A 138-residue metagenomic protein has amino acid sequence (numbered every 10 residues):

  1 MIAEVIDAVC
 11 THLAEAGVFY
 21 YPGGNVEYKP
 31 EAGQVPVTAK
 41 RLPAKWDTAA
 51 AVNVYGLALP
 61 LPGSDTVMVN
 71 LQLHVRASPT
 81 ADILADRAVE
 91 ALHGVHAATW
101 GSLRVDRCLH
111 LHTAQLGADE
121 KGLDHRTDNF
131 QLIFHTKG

Functional and structural regions predicted by a protein language model:
M1, T80, G122: Conserved acidic
M1-L59: Small/polar-rich, solvent-exposed N-terminal microdomains that initiate assembly or binding
H12, A16, R87, A91-V95: Conserved short hydrophobic interaction patches
F19-Y20, L92-G138: Acidic-leaning, charged glycine-interspersed low-complexity segments
R41-T66, W100, D106-A118, G122-D124: Short, charged, surface-exposed interaction patches
G63-P79, D124-F134: Oligomerization/assembly interface segments of phage tail-like spikes and tubes
H74-A91: Mid-chain, well-packed structural core segment of small domains
